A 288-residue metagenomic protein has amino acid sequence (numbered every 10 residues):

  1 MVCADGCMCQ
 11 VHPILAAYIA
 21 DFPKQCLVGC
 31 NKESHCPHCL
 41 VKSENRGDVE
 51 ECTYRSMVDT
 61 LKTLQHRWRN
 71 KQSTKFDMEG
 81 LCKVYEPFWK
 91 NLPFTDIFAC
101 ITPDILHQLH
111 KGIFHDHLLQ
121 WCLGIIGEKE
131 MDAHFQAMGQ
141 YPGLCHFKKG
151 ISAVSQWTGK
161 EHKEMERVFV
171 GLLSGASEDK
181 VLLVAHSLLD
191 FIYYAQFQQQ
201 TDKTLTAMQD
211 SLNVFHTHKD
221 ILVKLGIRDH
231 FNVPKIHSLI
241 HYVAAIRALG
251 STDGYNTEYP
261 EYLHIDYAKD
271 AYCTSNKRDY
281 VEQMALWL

Functional and structural regions predicted by a protein language model:
M1-L172: Charged (Asp/Glu and Lys/Arg) segments that form or flank catalytic channels of large polymer- and nucleotide-handling
K71, N91, C100, D104-L288: Terminal interaction-prone segments of large eukaryotic proteins
